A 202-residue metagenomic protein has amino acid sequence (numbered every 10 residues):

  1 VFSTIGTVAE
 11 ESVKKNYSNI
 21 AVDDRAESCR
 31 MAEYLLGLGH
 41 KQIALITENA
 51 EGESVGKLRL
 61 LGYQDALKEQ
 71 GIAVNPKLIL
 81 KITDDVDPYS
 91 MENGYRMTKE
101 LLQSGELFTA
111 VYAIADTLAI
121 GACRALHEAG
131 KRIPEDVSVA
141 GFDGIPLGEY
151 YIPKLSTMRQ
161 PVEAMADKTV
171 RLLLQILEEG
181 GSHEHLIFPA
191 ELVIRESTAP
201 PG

Functional and structural regions predicted by a protein language model:
V1-G202: Bacterial carbohydrate/catabolite-sensing allosteric modules
